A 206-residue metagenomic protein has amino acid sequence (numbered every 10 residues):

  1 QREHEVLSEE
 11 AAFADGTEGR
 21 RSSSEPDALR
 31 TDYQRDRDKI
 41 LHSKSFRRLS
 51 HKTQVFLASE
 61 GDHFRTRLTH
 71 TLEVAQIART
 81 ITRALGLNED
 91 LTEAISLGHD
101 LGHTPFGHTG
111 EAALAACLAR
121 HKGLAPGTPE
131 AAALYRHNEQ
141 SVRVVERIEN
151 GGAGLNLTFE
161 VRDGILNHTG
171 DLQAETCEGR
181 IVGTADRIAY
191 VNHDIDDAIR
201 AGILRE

Functional and structural regions predicted by a protein language model:
Q1-A28, H42-R47, Q76-R79, R83-A84 (+1 more regions): Sequence-structural signature of the catalytic-core scaffold of metal-dependent phosphohydrolases that act on
R21-A28, D32-H42, F46-T69, L166: Active-site flanking loop/helix segments enriched in acidic
Q54-A58, T92, E206: Residue-level signal for alpha-helical context at structural boundaries
L57, T71-L72, P126-G127: Short C-terminal domain-edge/linker segments immediately following a structured domain
E60-L91: Alpha-helical phosphate/pyrophosphate-handling elements in metalloenzyme active cores
T69-L72, G98, A185: Residue-level micro-sites within transmembrane alpha helices that shape and flank functional polar/acidic positions
N88-E93, E175-C177: Short hydrophobic "helix-edge" motifs at membrane interfaces and signal-peptide entry regions
T92-L97, G183: Short alpha-helical catalytic segment bearing the HExxH-like zincin motif of zinc-dependent metalloproteases
